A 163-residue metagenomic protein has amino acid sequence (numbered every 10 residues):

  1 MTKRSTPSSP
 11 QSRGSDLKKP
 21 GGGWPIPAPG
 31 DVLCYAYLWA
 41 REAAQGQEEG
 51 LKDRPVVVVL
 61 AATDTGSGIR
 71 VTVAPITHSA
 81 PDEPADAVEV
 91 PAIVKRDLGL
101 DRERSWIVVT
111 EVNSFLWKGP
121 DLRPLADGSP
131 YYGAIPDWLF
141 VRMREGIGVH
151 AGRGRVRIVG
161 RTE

Functional and structural regions predicted by a protein language model:
M1-L17, E83, V90-E163: C-terminal terminal-subdomain/extension
R41: Glycine-rich nucleotide phosphate-binding loop and flanking beta-alpha elements of Rossmann-like dinucleotide-binding
Q45-D53, V58-R96: Compact nucleic-acid interaction/catalytic patches
